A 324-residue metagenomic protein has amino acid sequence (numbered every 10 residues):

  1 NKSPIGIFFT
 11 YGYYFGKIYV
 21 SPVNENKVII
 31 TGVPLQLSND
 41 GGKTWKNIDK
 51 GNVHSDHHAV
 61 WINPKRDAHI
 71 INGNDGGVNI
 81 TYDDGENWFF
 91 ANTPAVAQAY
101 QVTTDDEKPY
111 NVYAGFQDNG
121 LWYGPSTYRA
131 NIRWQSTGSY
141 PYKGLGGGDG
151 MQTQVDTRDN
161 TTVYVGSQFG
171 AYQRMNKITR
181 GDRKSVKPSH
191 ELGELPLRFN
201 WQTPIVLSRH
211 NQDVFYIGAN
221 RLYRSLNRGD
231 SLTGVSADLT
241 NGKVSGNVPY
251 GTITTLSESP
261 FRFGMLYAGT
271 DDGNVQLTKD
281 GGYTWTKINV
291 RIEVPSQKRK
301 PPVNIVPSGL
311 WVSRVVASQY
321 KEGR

Functional and structural regions predicted by a protein language model:
N1-R324: Beta-propeller blade termini and top-face loops
